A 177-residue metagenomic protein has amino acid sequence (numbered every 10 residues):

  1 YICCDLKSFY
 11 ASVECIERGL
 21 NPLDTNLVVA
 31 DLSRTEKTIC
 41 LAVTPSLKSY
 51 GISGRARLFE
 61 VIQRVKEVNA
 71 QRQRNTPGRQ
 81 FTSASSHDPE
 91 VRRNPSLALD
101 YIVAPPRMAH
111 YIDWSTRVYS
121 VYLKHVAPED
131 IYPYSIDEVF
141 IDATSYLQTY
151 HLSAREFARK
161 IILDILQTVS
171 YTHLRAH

Functional and structural regions predicted by a protein language model:
Y1-F140, S145-L147, I161-D164: Residues that scaffold, gate, or flank divalent-cation-dependent active/transport sites
T149-H151: A generic structural signal for short coil/turn motifs at secondary-structure boundaries
A154: Nuclease catalytic cores that cleave nucleic-acid phosphodiester bonds, predominantly acidic two-metal-ion
L166-Y171: Secondary-structure boundary elements
T172-H177: Conserved small/polar residues in nucleotide/adenosyl-binding loops
